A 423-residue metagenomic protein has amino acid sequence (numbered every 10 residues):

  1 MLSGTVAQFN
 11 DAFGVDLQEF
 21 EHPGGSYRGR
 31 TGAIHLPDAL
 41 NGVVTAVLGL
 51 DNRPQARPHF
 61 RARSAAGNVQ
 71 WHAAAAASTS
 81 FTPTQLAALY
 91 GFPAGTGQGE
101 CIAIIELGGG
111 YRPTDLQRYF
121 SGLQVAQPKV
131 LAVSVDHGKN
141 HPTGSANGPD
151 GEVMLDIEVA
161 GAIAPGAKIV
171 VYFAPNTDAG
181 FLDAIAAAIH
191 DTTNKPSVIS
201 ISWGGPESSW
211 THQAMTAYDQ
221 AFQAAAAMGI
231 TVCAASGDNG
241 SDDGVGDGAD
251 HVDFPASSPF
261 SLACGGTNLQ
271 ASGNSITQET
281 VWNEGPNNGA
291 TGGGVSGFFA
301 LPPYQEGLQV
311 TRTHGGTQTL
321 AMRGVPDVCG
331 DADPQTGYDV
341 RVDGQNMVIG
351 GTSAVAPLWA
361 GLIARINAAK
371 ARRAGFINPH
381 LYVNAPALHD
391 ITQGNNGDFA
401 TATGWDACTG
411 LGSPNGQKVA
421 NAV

Functional and structural regions predicted by a protein language model:
M1, V6-A263, A290-T291, V295-G351 (+4 more regions): Substrate-binding/charge-relay-adjacent region of secreted/lumenal peptidase catalytic domains
H137, N268, Q309-G316, I366-G416: An often Trp-containing, charged/polar helix-loop segment at the C-terminal end of enzyme catalytic cores
G265, Q278-T280: Surface-exposed, charged/polar loop-rich segments that form substrate/cofactor-binding or regulatory interfaces
A271-T277: Short acidic, Gly/Pro-enriched loop/turn segments at secondary-structure junctions
V281, G285, G293: Extended ligand-binding clefts on enzyme/binding-domain cores
L362: Walker A/P-loop NTP-binding active-site region of P-loop NTPases, recognizing the glycine-rich GxxxxGKT/S
